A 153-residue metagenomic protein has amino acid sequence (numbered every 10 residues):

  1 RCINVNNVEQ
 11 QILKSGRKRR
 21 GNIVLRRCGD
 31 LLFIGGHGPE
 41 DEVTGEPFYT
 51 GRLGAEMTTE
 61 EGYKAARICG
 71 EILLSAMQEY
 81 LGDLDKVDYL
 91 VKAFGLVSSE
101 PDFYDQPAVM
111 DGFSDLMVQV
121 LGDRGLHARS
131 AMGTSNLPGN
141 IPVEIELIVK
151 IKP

Functional and structural regions predicted by a protein language model:
R1-P153: Short, polar/acidic, helix-capping and beta-turn segments at strand->helix junctions that line the mouths
